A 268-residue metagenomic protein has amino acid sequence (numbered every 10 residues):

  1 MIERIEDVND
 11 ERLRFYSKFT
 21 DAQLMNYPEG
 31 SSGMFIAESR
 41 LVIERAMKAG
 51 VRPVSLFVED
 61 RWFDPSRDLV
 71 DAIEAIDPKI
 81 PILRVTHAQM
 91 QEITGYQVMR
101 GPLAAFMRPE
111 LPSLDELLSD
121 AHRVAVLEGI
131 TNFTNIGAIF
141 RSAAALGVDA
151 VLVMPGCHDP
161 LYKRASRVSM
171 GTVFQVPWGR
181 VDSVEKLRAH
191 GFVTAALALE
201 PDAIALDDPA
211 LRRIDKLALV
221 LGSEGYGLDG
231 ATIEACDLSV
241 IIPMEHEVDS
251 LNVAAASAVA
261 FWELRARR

Functional and structural regions predicted by a protein language model:
M1-R67, C157-D159: Boundary-proximal intrinsically disordered activation/regulatory segments immediately upstream of a helical core
E3, A75, L83, P109-D202: RNA substrate-binding interface of SAM-dependent RNA methyltransferases
I5, F35, E128-G129, M154-P155 (+4 more regions): Glycine- and other small-residue-rich loops at beta-strand/loop junctions that grip anionic moieties
S39, T131-I139, L251-A256: Amphipathic alpha-helical repeat scaffolds
P65-P78, A231-T232: Short, aromatic/basic amphipathic alpha-helical patches
A72-G95, G179: A glycine-rich helix N-cap at a beta->alpha junction
A104, S142-L146, P155-F174, G230-R268: Structured adenosyl-cofactor binding patch, chiefly the S-adenosyl-L-methionine
A196-V248: Active-site/ligand-binding-proximal alpha/beta "capping" segment
